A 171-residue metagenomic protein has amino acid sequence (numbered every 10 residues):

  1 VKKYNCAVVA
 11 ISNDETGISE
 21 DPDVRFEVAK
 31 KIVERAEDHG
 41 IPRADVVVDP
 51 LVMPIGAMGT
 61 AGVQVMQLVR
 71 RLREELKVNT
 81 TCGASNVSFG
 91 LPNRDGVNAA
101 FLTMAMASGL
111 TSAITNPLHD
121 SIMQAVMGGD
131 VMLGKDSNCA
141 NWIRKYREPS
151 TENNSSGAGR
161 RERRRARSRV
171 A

Functional and structural regions predicted by a protein language model:
V1-N154: Catalytic alpha/beta core domains of metabolic enzymes, predominantly
N154-A171: Terminal or standalone catalytic/regulatory effector modules within metabolic enzymes and repeat proteins
